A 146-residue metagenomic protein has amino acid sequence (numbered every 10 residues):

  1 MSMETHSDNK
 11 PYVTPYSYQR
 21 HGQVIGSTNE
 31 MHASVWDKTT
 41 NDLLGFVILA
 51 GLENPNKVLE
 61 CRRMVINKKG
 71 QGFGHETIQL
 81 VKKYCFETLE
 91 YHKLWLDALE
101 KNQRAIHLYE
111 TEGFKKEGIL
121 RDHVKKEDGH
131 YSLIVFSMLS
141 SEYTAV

Functional and structural regions predicted by a protein language model:
M1-K69, L89, L139-Y143: Acetyl-CoA-dependent GNAT
N54, L120-D122: Short, Lys/Arg-rich nucleic-acid/phosphate-binding segment
I66, Q71-Y84, I106-T111: Conserved acetyl-CoA-binding loop-helix of GNAT-fold acetyltransferases
E87-D97: Conserved GNAT acetyl-CoA-binding A-motif
L96-I106, H123-G129: Conserved beta-strand-loop-alpha-helix junction that forms the acyl-donor binding cleft
Y109, F114, F136: Conserved active-site tyrosine of GNAT-family acetyltransferases
G129-V146: Terminal substrate-recognition subdomain of acyl/acetyltransferases
